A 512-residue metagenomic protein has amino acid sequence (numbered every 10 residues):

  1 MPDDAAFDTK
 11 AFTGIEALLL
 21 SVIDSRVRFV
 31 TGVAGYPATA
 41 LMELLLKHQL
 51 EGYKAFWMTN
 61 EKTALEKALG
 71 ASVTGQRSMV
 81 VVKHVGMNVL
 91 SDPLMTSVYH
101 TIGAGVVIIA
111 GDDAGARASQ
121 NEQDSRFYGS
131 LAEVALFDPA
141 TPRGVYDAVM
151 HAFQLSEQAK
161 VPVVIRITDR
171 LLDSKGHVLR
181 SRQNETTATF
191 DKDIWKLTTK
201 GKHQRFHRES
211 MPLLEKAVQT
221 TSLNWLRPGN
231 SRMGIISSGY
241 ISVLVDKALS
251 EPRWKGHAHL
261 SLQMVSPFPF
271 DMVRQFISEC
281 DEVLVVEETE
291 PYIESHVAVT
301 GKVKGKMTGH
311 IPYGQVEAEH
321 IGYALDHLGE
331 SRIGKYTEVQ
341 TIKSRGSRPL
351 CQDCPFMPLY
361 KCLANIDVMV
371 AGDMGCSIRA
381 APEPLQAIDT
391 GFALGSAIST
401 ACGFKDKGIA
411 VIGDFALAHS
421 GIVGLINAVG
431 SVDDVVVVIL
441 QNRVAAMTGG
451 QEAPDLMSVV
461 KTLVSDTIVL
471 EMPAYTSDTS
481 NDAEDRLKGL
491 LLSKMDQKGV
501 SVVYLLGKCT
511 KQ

Functional and structural regions predicted by a protein language model:
M1-P142, R170, G229, G256 (+1 more regions): Thiamine diphosphate
M1-V27, P139-L350, P355-L359, A364-V368 (+2 more regions): Flexible, low-complexity linker and terminal segments
Y36-P37, V85-G86, G111-A114, T141 (+13 more regions): Short, glycine-/Ser/Thr-/acidic-enriched flexible segments
L41-L44, K67-L69, L90-L94, A116-Q123 (+16 more regions): Short acidic, glycine/serine/threonine-rich loops at helix termini
L44-E51, D246-H259, K461-S465: Short helix-loop-beta junction
L50-W57, H100-G111, T189-W195, V432-R443 (+1 more regions): A glycine-rich helix N-cap at a beta->alpha junction
V81-V82, V107-G111, V164-T168, I236-S237 (+4 more regions): Short beta-strand segments
A381-V502, L506-Q512: Thiamine diphosphate
